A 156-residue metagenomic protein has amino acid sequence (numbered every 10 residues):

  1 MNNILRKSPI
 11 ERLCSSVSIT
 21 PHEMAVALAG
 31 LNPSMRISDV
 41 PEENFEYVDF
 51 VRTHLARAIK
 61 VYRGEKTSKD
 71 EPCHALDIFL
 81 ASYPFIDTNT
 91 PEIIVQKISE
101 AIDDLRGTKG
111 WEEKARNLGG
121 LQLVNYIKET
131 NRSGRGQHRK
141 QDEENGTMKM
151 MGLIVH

Functional and structural regions predicted by a protein language model:
M1-N2, K109, E113-H156: K/R-rich mixed-charge low-complexity regions
N3-I4, R12-I19, L80, I86-I93 (+1 more regions): Short, exposed beta-strand "edge-strand" segments with a Pro/Gly-rich flavor and a Y/T-containing core
K7-M35: Polyanion-binding surface elements
T20-G30, A81, K149-H156: Short, hydrophobic/amphipathic alpha-helical patches that form generic packing surfaces within helical domains
L31-G107, W111-A115: Major-groove DNA-recognition helix of helix-turn-helix-type DNA-binding domains
